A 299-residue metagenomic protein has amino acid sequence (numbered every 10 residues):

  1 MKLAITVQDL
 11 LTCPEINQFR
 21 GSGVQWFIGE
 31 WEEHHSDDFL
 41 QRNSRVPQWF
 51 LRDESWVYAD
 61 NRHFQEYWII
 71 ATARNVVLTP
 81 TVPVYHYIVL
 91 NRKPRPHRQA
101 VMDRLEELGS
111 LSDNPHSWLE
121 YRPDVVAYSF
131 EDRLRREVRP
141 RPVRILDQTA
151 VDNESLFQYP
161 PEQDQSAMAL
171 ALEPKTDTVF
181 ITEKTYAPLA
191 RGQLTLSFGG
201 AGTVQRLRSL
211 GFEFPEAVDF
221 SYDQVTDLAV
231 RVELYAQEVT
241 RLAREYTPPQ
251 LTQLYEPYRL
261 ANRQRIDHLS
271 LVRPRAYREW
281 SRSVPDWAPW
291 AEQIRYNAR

Functional and structural regions predicted by a protein language model:
M1-A171, T178-R299: Pol beta-like nucleotidyltransferase catalytic core
